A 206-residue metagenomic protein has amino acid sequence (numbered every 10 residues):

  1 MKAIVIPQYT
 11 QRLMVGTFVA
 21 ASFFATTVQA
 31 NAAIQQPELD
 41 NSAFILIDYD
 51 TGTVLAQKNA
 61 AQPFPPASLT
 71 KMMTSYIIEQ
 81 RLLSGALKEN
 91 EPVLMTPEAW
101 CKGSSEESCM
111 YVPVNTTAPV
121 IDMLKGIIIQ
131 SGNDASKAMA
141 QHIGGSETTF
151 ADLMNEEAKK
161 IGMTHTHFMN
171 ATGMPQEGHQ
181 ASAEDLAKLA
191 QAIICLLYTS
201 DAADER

Functional and structural regions predicted by a protein language model:
M1-I4, A60: Extended hydrophobic/aromatic-rich secondary-structure runs
A3-V15: Bacterial N-terminal signal peptides that target proteins for export
P7, C195-L196: Polar helix-capping/helix-linker motif
Q8-Y9, S68, A203: Short alpha-helical segments used as structural interaction elements across diverse proteins
V15-V19, F23: Hydrophobic helical h-region of N-terminal Sec-dependent signal peptides in bacterial secretory/periplasmic proteins
S22-A30: C-terminal segment of classical bacterial N-terminal signal peptides
A30-E184, K188, I193-C195: Active-site-adjacent loops and short helices of periplasmic peptidoglycan-processing enzymes
Y198-E205: Conserved small/polar residues in nucleotide/adenosyl-binding loops
